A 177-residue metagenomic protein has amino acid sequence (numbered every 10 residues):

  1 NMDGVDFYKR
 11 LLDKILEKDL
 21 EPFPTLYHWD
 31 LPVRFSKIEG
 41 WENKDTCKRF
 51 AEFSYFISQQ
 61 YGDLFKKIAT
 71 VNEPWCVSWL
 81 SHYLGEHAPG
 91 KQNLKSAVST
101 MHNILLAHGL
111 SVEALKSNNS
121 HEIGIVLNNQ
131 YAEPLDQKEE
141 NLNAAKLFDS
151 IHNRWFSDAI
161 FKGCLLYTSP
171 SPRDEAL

Functional and structural regions predicted by a protein language model:
N1-G4: Active-site-adjacent substrate/metal-binding segments within catalytic domains of carbohydrate-active enzymes
K9-S169, R173: Active-site region of glycoside hydrolase catalytic domains
E175-L177: N-terminal low-complexity segments that are often proline-rich with Ser/Thr-Pro
